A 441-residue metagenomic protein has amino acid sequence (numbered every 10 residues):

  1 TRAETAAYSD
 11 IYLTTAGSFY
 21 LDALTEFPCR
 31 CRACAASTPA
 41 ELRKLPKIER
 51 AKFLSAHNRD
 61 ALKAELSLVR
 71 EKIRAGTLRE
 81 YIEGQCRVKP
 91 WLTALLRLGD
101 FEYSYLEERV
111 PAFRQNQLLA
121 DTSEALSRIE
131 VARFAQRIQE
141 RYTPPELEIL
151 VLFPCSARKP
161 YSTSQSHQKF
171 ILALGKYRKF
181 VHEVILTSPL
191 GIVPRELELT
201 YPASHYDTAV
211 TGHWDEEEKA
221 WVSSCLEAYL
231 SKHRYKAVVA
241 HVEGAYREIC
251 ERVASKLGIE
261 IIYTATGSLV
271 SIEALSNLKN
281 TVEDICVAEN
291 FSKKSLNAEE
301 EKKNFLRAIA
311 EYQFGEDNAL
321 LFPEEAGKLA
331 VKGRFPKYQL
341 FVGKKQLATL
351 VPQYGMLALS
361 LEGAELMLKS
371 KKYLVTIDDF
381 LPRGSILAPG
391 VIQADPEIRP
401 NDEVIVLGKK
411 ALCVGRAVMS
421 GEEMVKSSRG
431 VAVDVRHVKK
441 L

Functional and structural regions predicted by a protein language model:
T1-T15: Glycine-rich phosphate-binding active-site loops on the catalytic face of alpha/beta enzymes
S37-S166, A173, K332-K337, G408: C-terminal extensions of enzymes
Q168-L174, R247-E260: Short, aromatic/basic amphipathic alpha-helical patches
K179-H205: Short connector loops at secondary-structure junctions
L197-A240, G244-R252: Cofactor-cradling patches in redox/metallo enzymes
E260-V287: Short, flexible loop segments at boundaries between secondary-structure elements
V282-K369: Anionic-ligand-binding alpha/beta catalytic cores of soluble enzymes and soluble regulatory domains that recognize
L347-L441: Beta-strand/loop-dominated core regions that host nucleotide or nucleotide-derived cofactor-binding catalytic loops
